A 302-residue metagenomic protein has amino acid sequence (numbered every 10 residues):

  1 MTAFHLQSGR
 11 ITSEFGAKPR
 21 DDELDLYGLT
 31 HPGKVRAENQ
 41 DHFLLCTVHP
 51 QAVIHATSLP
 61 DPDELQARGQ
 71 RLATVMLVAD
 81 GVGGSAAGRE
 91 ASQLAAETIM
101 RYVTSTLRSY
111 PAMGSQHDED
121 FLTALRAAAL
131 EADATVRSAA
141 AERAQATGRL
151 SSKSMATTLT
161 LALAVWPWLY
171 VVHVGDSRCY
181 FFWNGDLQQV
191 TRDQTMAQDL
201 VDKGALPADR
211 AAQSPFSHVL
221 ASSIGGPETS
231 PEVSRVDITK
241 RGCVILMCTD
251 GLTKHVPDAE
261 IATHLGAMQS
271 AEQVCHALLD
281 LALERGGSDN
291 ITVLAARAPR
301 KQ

Functional and structural regions predicted by a protein language model:
M1-Q302: PP2C/PPM-type serine/threonine phosphatase catalytic domain
